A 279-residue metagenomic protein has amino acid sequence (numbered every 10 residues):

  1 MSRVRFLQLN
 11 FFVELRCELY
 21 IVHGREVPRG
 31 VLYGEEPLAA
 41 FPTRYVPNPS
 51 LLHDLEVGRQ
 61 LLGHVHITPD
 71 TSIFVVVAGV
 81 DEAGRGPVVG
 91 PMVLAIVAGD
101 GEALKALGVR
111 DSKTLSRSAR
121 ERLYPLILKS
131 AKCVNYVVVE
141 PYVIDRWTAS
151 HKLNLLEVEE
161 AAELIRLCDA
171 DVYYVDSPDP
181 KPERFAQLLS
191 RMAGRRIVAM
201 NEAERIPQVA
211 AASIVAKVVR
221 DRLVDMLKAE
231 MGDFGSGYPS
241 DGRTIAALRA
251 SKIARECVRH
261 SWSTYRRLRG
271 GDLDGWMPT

Functional and structural regions predicted by a protein language model:
S2-T279: RNase H-like, Mg2+-dependent phosphodiesterase core, and more generally RNA phosphate-backbone-engaging helix-loop
